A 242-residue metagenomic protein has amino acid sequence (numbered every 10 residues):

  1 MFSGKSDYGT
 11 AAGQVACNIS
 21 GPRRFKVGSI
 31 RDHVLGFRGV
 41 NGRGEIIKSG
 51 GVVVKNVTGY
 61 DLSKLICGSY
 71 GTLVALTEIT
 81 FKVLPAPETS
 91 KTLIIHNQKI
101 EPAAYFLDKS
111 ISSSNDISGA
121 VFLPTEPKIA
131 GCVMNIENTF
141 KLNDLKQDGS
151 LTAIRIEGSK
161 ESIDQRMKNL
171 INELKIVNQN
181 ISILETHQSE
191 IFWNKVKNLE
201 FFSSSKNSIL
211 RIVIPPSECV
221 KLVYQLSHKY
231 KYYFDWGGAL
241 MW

Functional and structural regions predicted by a protein language model:
M1-W242: Noncatalytic alpha-helical scaffold of FAD-dependent oxidoreductases
